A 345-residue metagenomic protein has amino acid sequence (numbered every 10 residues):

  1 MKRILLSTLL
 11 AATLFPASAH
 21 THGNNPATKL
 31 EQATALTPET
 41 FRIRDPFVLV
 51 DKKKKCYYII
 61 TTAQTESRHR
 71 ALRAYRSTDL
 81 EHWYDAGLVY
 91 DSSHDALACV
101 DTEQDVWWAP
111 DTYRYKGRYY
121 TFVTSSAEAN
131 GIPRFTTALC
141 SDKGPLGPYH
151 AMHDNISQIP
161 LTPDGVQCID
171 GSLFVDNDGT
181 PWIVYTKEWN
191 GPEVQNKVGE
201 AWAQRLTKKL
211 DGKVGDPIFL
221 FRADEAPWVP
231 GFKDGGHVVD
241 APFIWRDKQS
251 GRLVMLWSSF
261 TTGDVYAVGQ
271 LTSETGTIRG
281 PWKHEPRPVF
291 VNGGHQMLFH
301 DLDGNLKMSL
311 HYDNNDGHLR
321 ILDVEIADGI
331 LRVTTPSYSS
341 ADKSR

Functional and structural regions predicted by a protein language model:
I4-T13: Sec-dependent N-terminal signal peptides
L14-S18: C-terminal segment of classical bacterial N-terminal signal peptides
H20-R345: Carbohydrate-active catalytic/glycan-binding domains of CAZyme proteins, especially the secreted or lumenal ectodomains
